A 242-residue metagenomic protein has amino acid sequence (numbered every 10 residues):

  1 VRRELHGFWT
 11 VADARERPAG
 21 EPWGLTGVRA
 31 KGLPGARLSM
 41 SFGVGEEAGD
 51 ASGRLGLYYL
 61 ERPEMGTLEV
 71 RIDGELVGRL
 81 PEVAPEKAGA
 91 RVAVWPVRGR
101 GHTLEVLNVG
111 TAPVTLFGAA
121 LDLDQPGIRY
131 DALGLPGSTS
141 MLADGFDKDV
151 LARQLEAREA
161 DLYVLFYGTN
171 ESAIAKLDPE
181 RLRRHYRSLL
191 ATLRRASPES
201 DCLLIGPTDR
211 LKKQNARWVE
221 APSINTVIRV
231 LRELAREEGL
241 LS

Functional and structural regions predicted by a protein language model:
H6, A12, E16-G78, E82-E86 (+2 more regions): Alpha-helical cap/lid subdomain in secreted, periplasmic, or secretory-pathway luminal O-acyl-processing enzymes
A90-A93, H102: Short strand-edge motifs at loop-to-beta-strand transitions and within beta-strands of extracellular beta-rich domains
E105-L107: Extracellular recognition modules
